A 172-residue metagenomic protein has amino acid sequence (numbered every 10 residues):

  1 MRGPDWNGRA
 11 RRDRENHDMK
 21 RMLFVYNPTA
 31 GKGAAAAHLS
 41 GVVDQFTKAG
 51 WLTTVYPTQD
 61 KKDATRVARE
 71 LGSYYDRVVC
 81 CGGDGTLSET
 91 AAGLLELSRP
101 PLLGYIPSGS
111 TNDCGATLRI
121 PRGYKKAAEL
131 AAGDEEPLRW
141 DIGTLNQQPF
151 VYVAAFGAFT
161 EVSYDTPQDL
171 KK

Functional and structural regions predicted by a protein language model:
R2, D13-C81, E136: ATP/NTP phosphate-donor binding region
N27, D84, P107: Active-site glycine-centered loops adjacent to acidic/histidine catalytic or metal-binding residues that shape
A36-H38, A91-L94, A116-L118: Short amphipathic alpha-helical segments
V42, A64, T90, C114-G115 (+1 more regions): Hydrophobic packing residues within well-ordered alpha-helices of enzyme cores
A49, T58, E96-K172: Catalytic core of DAGKc-family lipid kinases
T86-S98: Short Gly/Thr/Asp-enriched flexible loops that form oxyanion-binding sites at enzyme active sites
